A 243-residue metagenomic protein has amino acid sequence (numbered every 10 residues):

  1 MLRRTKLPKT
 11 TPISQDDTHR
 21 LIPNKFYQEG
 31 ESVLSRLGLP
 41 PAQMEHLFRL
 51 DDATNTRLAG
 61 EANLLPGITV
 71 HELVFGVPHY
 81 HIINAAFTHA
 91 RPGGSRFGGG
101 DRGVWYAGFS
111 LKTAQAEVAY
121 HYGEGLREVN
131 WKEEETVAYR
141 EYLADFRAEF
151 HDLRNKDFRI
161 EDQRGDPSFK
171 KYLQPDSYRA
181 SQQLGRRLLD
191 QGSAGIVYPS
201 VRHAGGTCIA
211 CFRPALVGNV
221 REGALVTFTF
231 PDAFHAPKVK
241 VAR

Functional and structural regions predicted by a protein language model:
M1-T69, L73-G98, G123-R243: Active-site and NAD+-binding cores of ADP-ribose-processing enzymes
R96-Y122, V197: Extended catalytic/binding region for NAD+/ADP-ribose chemistry, centered on the ART fold
